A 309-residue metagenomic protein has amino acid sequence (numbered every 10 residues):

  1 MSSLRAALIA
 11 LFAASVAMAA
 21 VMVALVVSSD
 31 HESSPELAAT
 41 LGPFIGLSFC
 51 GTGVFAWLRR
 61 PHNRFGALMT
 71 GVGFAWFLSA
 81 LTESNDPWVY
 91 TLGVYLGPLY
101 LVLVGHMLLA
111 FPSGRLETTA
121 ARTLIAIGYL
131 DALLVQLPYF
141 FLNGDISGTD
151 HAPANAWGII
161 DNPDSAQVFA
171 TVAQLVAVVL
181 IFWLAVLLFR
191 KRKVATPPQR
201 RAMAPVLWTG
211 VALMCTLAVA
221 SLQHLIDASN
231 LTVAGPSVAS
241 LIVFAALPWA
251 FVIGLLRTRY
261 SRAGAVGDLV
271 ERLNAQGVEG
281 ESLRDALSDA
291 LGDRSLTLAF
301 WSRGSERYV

Functional and structural regions predicted by a protein language model:
M1-Y308: Alpha-helical transmembrane segments of multi-pass integral membrane proteins
